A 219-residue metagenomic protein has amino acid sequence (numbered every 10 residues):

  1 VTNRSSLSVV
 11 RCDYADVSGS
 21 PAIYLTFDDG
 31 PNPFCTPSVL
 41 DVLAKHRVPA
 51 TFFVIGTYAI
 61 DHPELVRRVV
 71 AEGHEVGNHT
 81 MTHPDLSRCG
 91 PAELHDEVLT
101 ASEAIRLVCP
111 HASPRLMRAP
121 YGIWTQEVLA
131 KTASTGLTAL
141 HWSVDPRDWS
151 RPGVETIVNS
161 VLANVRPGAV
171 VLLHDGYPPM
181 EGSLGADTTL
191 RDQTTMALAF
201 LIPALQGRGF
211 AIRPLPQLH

Functional and structural regions predicted by a protein language model:
V1-E93, E97-L107, A211: Active-site beta->alpha N-cap acidic-glycine motif
F27, V54-T57, N78-T80, R118-Y121 (+3 more regions): A cross-domain feature marking catalytic cores of carbohydrate-active enzymes and several ubiquitous metabolic/repair
D28, L43, F52, V76 (+4 more regions): Divalent metal-coordination and catalytic microenvironments
S38-D41, E64, R68-A71, D96 (+7 more regions): Alpha-helical scaffolding segments of alpha/beta enzyme cores, especially the outer helices of TIM-barrel or partial
I123, V128-V165, G209-Q217: His/Asp/Glu-enriched short active-site or ligand-binding loop at hydrolase and phosphoryl-transfer sites
M180-D192: Short, flexible/disordered intra-domain loops and linkers
M196-H219: Low-complexity, Gly/Ser/Thr/Pro-rich intrinsically disordered linker/tail segments
